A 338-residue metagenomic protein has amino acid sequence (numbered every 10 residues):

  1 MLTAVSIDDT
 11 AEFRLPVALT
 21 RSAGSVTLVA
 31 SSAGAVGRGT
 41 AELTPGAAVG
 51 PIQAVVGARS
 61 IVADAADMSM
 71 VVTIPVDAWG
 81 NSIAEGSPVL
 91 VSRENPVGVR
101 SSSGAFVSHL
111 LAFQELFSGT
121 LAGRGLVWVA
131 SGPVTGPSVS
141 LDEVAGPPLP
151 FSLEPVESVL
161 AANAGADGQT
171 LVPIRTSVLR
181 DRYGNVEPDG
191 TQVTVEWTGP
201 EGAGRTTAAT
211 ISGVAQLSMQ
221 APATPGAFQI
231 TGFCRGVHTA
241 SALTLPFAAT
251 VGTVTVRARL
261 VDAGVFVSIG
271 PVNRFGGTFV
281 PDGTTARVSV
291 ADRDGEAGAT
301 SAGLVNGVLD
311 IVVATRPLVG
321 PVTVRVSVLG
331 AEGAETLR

Functional and structural regions predicted by a protein language model:
M1-R338: The feature marks long extracellular or luminal low-complexity segments
